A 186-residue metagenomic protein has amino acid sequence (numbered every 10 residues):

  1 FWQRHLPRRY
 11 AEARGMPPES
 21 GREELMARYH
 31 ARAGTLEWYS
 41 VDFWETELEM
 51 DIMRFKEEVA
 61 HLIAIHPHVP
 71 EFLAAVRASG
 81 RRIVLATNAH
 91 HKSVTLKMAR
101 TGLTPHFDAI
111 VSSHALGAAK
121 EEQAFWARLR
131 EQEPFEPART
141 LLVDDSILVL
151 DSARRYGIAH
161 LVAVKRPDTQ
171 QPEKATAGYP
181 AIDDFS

Functional and structural regions predicted by a protein language model:
F1-E71, K92: N-terminal helical cap/lid subdomain that shapes the substrate entry/recognition surface in HAD-like hydrolases
M16, M50, R81, F135 (+1 more regions): Short glycine/serine/threonine/alanine-rich loop segments
E37, S79, S146: Flexible coil/turn residues that form the inter-helical turn or adjacent wing/linker of helix-turn-helix
V59-A64, N88, G117-K120: Short, flexible loop segments at the rims of nucleotide/cofactor-binding pockets, characterized by
I65-P67, A78-I83: Non-catalytic interaction surface on structured domains
P70, A74, H90-S186: Asp-based, Mg2+/Mn2+-dependent phosphohydrolase catalytic module
G80-V84, P137-T140: Short active-site oxyanion
